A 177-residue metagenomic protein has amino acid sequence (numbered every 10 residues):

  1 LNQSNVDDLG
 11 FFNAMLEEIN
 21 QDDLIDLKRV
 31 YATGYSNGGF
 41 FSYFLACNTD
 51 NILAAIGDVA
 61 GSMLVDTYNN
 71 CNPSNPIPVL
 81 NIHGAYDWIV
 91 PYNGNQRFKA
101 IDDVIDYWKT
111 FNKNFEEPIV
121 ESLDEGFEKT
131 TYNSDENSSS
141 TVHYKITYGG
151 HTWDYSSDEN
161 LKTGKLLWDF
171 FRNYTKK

Functional and structural regions predicted by a protein language model:
L1-N37, C47-D50: Gly/Ser-rich "nucleophile elbow"/oxyanion-hole loop immediately N-terminal to the catalytic nucleophile in hydrolases
L24-I25, T33, N37, N48-N51 (+4 more regions): Extracellular/periplasmic catalytic domains that process cell-envelope and extracellular macromolecules
S36-F41, M63: Active-site loop->helix "elbow" adjoining a glycine-rich segment at hydrolase catalytic centers
N51-S62, P78: A conserved short beta-strand
S62-N72, D124-Y132: Alpha-helical scaffolding within the catalytic cores of extracellular/periplasmic polymer-degrading hydrolases
V79-I82, K99-A100, K109-K177: C-terminal catalytic histidine-bearing segment of alpha/beta-hydrolase fold enzymes
D87-V90, H151-W153: Acidic catalytic loop of the alpha/beta-hydrolase fold
W88-A100: Conserved alpha/beta-hydrolase "acid-adjacent" motif
